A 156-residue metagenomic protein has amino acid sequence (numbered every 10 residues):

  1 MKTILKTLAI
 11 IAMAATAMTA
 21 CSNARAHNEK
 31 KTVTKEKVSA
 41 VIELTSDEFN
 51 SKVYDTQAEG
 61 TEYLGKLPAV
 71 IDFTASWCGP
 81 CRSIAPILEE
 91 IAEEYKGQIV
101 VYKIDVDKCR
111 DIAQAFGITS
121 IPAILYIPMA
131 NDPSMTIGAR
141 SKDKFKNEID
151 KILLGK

Functional and structural regions predicted by a protein language model:
M1-D47, K156: N-terminal targeting signals for export/organelle localization
L44-P68: A short beta-strand-turn-helix
K66-A69, F73-W77, S120: Short pre-active-site segment immediately N-terminal to redox-active cysteine/selenocysteine motifs in thiol-based
P68, R110, F116-L125: Structural micro-motif
S76-S83, A123: C-type cytochrome heme c attachment motif
P80-E94: Typically the conserved alpha-helix immediately C-terminal to a functionally engaged Cys/Sec in thioredoxin-like
S120, L125-K156: Non-catalytic, surface beta->alpha helical segment in thiol-disulfide oxidoreductase systems
